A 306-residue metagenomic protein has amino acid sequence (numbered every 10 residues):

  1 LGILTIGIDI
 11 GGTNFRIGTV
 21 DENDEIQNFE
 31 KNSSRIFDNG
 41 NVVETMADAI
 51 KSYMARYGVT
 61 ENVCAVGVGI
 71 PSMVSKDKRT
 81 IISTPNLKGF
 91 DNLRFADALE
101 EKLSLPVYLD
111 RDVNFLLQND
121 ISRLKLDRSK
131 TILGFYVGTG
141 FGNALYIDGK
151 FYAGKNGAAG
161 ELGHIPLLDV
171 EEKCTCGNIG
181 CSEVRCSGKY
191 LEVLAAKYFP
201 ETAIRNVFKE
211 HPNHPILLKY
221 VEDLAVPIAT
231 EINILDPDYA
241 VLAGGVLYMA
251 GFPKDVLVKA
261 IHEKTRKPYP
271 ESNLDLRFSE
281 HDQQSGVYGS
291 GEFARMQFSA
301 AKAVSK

Functional and structural regions predicted by a protein language model:
L1-A65, V74-T80, D97-L105, I121-S129 (+1 more regions): ATP-binding/phosphotransfer module of carbohydrate and carboxylate kinases, centering on a glycine-rich
D21, I70, I147-D148: A cytosolic small-molecule/anion-sensing beta-strand core signal
N28-K31, T84, Q118, G154: Residue-level detector of high-confidence beta-strand sites
S33-R35, G89, A158-E161: A short acidic/small-residue loop/turn micro-motif
R79-N92: A charged helix-plus-loop insertion that forms the helical arch/lid used to bind and gate nucleic-acid substrates
V107-D112: General beta-strand structural signal in soluble alpha/beta enzymes
V113-L117: Active-site-adjacent loop/helix segments that line or gate small-molecule/cofactor pockets in enzymes
R128-R185: Glycine-rich phosphate-binding loop of actin/hexokinase-like ATP-binding domains
